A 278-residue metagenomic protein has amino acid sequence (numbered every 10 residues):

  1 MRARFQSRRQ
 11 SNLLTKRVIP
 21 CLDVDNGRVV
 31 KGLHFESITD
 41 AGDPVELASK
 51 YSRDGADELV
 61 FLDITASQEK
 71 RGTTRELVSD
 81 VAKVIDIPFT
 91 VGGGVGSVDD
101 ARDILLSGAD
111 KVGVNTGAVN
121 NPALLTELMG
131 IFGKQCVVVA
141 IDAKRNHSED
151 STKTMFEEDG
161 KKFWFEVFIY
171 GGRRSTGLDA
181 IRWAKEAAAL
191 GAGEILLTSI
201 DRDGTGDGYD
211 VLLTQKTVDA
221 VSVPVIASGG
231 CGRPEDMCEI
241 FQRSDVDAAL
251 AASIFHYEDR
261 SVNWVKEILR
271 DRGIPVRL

Functional and structural regions predicted by a protein language model:
R17-C21, E58, D86-T90, K111-G113 (+5 more regions): Structural preference for beta-strand elements that scaffold enzyme active sites
D23, Y51, L59, I104 (+5 more regions): Conserved, mostly hydrophobic/aromatic
V24-N26, V30-K31, F35, A109-L197 (+1 more regions): Conserved anion-binding
E58-E76, T116, L196-G208: Glycine-rich, proline-tolerant flexible connector loops at the mouths of alpha/beta enzymes
G72-S79, P122, G177-I181, D207-K216: Charged helix-capping and loop-helix junction motifs
T74-F132: Glycine/small-residue-rich loop that forms an oxyanion/phosphate-binding "nest" at active or ligand-binding sites
F89-T90, V95-G108, L212-A249: Catalytic cores of alpha/beta
L124-I131, F241-A251, F255-L278: C-terminal helical cap(s) of enzyme catalytic domains, especially alpha/beta-barrels
